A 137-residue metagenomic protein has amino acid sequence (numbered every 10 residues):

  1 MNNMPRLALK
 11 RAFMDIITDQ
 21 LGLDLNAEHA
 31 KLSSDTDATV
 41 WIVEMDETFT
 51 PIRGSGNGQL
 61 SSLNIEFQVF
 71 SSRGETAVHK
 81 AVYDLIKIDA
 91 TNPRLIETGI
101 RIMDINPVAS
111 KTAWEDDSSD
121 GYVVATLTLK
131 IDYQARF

Functional and structural regions predicted by a protein language model:
M1-S33, D46-F137: Charged, amphipathic alpha-helical segments and their flanking helix caps
A38-D46: Low-complexity, acidic Ser/Thr/Pro/Gly-rich terminal tails and inter-domain linkers that flank the onset of structured
